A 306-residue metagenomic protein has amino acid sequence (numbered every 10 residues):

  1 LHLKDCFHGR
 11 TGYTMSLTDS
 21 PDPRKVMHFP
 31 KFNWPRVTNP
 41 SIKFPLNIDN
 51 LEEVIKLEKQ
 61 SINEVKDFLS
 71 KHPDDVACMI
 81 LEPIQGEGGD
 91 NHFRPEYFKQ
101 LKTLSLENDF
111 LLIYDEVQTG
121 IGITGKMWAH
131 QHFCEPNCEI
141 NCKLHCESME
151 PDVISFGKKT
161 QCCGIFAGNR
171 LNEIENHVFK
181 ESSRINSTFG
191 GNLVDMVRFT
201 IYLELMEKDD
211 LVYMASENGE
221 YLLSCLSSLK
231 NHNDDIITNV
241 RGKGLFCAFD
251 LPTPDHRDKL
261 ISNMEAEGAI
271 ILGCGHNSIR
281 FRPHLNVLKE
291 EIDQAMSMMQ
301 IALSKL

Functional and structural regions predicted by a protein language model:
L1-L306: Conserved N-terminal phosphate-binding loop of PLP-dependent enzymes in the Aspartate aminotransferase
